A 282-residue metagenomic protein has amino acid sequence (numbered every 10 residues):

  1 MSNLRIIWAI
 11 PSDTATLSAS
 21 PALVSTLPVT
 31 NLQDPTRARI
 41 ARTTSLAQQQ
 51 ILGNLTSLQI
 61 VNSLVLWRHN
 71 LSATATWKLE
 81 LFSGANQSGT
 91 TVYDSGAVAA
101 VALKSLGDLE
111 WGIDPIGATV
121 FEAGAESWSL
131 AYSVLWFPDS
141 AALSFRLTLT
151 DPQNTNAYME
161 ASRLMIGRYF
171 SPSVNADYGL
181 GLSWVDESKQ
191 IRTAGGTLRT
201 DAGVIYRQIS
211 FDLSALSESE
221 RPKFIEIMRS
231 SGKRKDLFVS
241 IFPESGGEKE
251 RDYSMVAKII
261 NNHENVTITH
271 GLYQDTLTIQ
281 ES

Functional and structural regions predicted by a protein language model:
M1-Q49, N54-S282: Extracellular/virion structural assembly segments
